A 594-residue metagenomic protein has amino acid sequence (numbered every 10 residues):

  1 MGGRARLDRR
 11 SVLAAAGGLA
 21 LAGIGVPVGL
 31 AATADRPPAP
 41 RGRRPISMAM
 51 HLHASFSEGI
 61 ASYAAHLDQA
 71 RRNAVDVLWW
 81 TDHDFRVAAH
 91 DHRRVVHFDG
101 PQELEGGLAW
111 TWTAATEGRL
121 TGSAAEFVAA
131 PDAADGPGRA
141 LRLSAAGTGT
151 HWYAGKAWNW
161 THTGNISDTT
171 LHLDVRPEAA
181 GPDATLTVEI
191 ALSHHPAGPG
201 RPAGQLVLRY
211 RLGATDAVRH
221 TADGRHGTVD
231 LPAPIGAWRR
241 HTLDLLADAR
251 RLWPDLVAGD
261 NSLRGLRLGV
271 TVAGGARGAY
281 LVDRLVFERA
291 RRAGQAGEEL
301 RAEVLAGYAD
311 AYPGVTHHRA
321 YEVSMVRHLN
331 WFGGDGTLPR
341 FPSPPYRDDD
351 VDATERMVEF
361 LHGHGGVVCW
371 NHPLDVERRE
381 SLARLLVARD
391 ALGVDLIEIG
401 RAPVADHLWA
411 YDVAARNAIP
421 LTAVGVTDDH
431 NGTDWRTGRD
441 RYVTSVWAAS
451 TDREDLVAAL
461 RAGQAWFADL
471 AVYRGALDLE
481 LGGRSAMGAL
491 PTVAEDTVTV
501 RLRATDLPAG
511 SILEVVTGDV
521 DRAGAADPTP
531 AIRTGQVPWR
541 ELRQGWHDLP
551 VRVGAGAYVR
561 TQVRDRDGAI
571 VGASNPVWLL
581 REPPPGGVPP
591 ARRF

Functional and structural regions predicted by a protein language model:
M1-L7, A20-G23: N-terminal secretory signal peptides
S11-A31: N-terminal export signals
D35-P45, A49, H53, S57 (+11 more regions): C-terminal functional module detector
F98-L104, W112, A157-H194, H241-A247 (+1 more regions): Extra-cytoplasmic beta-strand recognition segments
A124-W152: Short carbohydrate-recognition loop motifs
L143-D168, P199-R209, A217-T228: Secreted extracellular polysaccharide-interacting domains
P202-L256: Extracellular carbohydrate recognition and processing domains and analogous Trp-centered ligand-binding platforms
A290, E299, E303, Y321-M325 (+4 more regions): Domain-core and long-helix interface of multi-subunit machines
